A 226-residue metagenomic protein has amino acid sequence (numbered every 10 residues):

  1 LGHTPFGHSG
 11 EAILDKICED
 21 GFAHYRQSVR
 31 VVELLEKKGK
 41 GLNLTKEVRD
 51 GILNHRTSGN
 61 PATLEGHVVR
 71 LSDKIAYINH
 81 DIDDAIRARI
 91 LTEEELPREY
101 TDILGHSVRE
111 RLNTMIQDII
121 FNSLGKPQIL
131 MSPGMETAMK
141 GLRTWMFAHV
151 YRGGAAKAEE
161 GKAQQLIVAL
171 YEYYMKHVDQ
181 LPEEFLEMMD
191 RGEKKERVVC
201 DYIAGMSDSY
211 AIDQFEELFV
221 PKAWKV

Functional and structural regions predicted by a protein language model:
L1-C18, Y25: Aspartate-rich (DDxxD/NDxxD/DxxxD) Mg2+/diphosphate-binding motifs and their adjoining helix-loop segments
F22, R26-V226: Histidine-centered, transition-metal-coordinating active-site segments
